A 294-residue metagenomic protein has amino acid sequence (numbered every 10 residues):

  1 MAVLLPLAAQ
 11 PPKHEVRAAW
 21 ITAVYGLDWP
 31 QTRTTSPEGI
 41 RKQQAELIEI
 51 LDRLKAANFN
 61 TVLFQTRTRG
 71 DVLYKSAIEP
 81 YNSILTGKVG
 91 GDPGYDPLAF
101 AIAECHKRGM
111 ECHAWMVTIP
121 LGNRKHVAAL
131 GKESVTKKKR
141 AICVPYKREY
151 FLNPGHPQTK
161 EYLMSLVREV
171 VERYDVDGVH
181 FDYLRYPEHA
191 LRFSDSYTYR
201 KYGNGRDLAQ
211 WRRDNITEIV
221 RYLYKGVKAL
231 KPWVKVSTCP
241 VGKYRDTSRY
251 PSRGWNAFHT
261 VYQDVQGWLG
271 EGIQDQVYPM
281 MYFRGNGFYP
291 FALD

Functional and structural regions predicted by a protein language model:
P11-A19, F59-G70, G94-V144, H180-D182 (+2 more regions): Glycine-rich, aromatic-flanked loop segments that form ligand/cofactor-binding clefts across common enzyme folds
H14-V16, T22-A45, A103, H113-A114 (+2 more regions): Active-site-adjacent "subsite" loops/lids of carbohydrate-active enzymes
G26-R41, E79-Y95, P145-M164, N204-I216 (+1 more regions): The substrate-binding groove and active-site-proximal loops of carbohydrate-active enzymes, especially glycoside
S36-A57, I84-R108, D214-K225: Aromatic- and glycine-enriched glycan-recognition loops and surfaces that form the carbohydrate-binding subsites
K42-D71, R173-G178, G267-V277: Catalytic domains of carbohydrate-active enzymes, especially glycoside hydrolases
A57-P93: Aromatic-lined carbohydrate-binding/catalytic grooves of carbohydrate-active enzymes
V72-G87, P120-Y146, Y183-N204, R249-N256: Aromatic- and acidic-residue-enriched segments that line the glycan-binding/catalytic groove of carbohydrate-active
Q158-D294: Active-site neighborhood of glycoside hydrolase catalytic domains
